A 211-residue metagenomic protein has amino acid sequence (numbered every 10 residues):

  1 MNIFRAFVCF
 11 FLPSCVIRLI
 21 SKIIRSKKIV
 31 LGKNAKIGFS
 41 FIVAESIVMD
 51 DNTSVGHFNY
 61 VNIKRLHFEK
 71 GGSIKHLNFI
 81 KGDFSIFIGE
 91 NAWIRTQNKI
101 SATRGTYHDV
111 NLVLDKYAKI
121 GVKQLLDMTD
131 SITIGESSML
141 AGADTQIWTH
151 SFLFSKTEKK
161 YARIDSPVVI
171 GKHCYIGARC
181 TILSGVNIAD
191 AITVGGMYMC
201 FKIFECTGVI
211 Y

Functional and structural regions predicted by a protein language model:
M1-N34, N52, S137, S151-S155 (+4 more regions): Terminal amphipathic alpha-helical/low-complexity segments used for targeting or macromolecular assembly
R5, I24, I42-V43, Y107-H108: Short hydrophobic/aromatic-rich motifs at helix boundaries and adjacent loops
L31, S131-T133, G196: Short secondary-structure transition/capping segments
A44-M49, S54-V186, F204: Flexible, glycine/small-residue-enriched loop-and-beta-strand segment within the central core of proteins
I188-V209: C-terminal/domain-terminus segments
